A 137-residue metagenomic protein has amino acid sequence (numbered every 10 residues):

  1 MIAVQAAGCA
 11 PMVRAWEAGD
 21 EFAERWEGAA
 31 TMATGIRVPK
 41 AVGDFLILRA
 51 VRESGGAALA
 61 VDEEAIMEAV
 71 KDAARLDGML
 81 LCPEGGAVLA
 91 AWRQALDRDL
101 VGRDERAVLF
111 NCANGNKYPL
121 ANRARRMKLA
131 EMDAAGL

Functional and structural regions predicted by a protein language model:
I2-L81, A124-L137: Active-site/ligand-binding loops adjacent to catalytic centers
E24-E27, A87-L137: Phosphate-binding loop/pocket of nucleotide- and phosphate-handling active sites
C82-G86: A glycine-rich, Thr/Ser-enriched phosphate-binding loop motif common to dinucleotide/cofactor-binding enzymes
